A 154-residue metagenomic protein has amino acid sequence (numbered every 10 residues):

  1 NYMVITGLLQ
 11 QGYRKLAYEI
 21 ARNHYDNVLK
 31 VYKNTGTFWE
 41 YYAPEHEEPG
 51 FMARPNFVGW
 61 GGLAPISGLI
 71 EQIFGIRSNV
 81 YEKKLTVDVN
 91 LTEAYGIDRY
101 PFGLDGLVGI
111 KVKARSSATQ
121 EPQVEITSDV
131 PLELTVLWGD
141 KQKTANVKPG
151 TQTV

Functional and structural regions predicted by a protein language model:
N1-G103, G109, K113-S117: C-terminal capping/lid segments that line or modulate ligand- or cofactor-binding pockets
R99-V154: C-terminal beta-sandwich/jelly-roll accessory domains of carbohydrate-active enzymes
